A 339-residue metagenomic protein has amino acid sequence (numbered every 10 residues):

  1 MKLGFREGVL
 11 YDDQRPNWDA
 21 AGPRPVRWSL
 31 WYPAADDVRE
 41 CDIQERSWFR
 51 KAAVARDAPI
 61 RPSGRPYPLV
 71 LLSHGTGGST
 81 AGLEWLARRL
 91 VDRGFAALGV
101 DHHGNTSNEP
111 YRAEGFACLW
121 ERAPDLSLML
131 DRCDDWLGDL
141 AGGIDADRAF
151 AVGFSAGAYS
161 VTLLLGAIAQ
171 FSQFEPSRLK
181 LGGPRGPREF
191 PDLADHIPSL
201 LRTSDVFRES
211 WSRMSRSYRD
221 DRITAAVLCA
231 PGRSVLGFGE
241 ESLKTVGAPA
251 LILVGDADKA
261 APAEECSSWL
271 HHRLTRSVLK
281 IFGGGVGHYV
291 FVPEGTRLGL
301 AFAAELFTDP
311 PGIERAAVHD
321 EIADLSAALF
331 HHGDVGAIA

Functional and structural regions predicted by a protein language model:
M1-V70, D92: Domain-level recognition of soluble alpha/beta enzyme cores, biased toward histidine phosphatases/phosphomutases
A55-Y67, L72-E109, K259-A261: Short substrate-entry loop that stabilizes the transition state in hydrolases
G77-R89, T106-L130, L140: Catalytic nucleophile-loop/oxyanion-hole region of alpha/beta-hydrolase and closely related hydrolase-like folds
G115-A146, T162-L163, I168, S172-P198 (+2 more regions): Alpha/beta-hydrolase active-site loop
G153-G157, V161: Gly/Ala-rich beta-loop-alpha elbow adjacent to hydrolase catalytic centers
L236-F238, K259-C266: Conserved alpha/beta-hydrolase "acid-adjacent" motif
V246, I252-V254: Short beta-strand/loop motif that positions the catalytic acidic residue of the alpha/beta-hydrolase fold
V286-V290, E294-A339: Catalytic active-site module of serine/aspartate enzymes centered on a nucleophile-bearing elbow/loop
